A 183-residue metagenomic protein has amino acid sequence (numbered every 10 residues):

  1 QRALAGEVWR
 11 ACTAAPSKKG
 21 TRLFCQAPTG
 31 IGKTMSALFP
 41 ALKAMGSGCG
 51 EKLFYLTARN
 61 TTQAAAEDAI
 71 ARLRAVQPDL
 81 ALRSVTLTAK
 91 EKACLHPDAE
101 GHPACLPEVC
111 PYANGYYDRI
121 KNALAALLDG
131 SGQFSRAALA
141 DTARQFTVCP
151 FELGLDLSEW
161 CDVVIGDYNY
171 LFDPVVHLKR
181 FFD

Functional and structural regions predicted by a protein language model:
Q1-A5, G30-A37, T62-Q63: Phosphate/oxyanion-binding active-site loops and adjacent basic polyanion-contact surfaces
Q1-C25: Conserved pre-motif I regulatory segment
A3-E7, S36-P40, D167-D173: Well-ordered alpha-helical segments embedded in enzymatic catalytic cores
W9-T13, T34-C49, I70-L73: Walker A/P-loop NTP-binding motif
S17-F39: Walker A/P-loop
K18, T29, C49-V164, Y168-F172: A substrate-engagement module of RecA-like helicase motors
A37, A65-A69, H177: Residues at alpha-helix caps and immediate loop-helix transition turns in enzyme cores, especially N- and C-cap
H177-D183: Short, conserved "post-DEAD/DEAH" coupling segment immediately C-terminal to helicase motif II within the SF2/RecA-like
